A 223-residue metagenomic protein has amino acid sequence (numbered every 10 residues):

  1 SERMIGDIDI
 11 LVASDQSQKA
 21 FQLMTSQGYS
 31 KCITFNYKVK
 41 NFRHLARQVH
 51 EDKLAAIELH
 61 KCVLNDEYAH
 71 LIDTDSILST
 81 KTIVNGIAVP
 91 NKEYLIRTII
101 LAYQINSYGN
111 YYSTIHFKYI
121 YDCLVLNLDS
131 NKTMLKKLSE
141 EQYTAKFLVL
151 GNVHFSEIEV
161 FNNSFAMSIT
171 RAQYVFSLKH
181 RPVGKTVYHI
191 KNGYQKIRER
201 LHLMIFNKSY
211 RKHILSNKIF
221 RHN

Functional and structural regions predicted by a protein language model:
S1-G6, V12-N223: Conserved NTP-donor binding/palm subdomain of two-metal-ion nucleotidyltransferases/polymerases, i.e., the charged
